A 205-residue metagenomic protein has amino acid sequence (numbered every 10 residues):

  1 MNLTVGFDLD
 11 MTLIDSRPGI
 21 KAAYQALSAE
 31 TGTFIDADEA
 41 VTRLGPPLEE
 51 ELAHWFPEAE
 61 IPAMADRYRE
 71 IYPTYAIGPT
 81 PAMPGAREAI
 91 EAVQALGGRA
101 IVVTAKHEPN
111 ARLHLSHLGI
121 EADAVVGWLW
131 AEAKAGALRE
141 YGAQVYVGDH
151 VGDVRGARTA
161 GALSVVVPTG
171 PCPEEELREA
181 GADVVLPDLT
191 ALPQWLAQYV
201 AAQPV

Functional and structural regions predicted by a protein language model:
M1-F7, Q194-A197, A201-V205: Non-catalytic pre-domain segments flanking phosphatase-related domains
N2-R87, L96, E121: N-terminal helical cap/lid subdomain that shapes the substrate entry/recognition surface in HAD-like hydrolases
E39-A40, I120-K134: A short, structured active-site edge motif that brings together acidic residues
T74-V102, E108-R112, G136: Short, acidic loop-to-helix structural element flanking the phosphoryl-transfer center in phosphate-processing enzymes
A92, H114-H117, A137, G156-T159 (+1 more regions): Well-formed, non-transmembrane alpha-helical positions, independent of function
G97-I101, A122-A124, G142-Q144, A162-S164 (+1 more regions): Short active-site oxyanion
L129-Y141, V151, R155: Short loop-to-alpha-helix "cap/lid" segments that border enzyme active sites across diverse enzyme classes
V147-T190: Acidic, Mg2+-coordinating phosphoryl-transfer loop and its flanking beta/alpha structural elements, shared across
